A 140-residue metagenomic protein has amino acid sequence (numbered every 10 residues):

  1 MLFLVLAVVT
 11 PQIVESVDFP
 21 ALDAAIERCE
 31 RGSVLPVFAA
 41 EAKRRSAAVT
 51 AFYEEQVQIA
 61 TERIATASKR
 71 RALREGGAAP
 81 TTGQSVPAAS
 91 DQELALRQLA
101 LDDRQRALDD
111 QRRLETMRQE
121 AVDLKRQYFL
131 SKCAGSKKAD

Functional and structural regions predicted by a protein language model:
M1-T10: Sec-dependent N-terminal signal peptides
T10-R63: Immediate post-signal-peptide N-terminus of mature secreted/exported proteins
V17, A40, A47, A89-D91 (+2 more regions): Primarily heptad-repeat coiled-coil rod domains in cytosolic scaffolding/tethering proteins
K43, T66-K69, L73, E93-L94 (+2 more regions): Long, soluble alpha-helical segments
V57-Q92: Extended alpha-helical coiled-coil "stalk/arm" regions that act as elongated linkers or oligomerization scaffolds
A100-D140: C-terminal amphipathic alpha-helix
